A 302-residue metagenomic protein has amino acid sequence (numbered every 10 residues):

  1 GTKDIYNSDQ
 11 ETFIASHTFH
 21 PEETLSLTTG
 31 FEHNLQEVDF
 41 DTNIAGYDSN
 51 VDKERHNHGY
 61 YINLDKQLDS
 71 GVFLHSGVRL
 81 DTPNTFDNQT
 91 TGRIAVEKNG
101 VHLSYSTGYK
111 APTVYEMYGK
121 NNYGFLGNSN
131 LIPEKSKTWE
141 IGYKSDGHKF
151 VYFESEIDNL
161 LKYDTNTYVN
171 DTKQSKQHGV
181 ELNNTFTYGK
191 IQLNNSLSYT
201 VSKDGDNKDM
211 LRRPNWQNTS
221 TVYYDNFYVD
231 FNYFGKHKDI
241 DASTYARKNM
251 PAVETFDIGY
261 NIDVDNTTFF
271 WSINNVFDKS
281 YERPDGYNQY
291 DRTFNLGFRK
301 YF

Functional and structural regions predicted by a protein language model:
G1, Q10, N34-V38, D81-T85 (+7 more regions): Structural signature of outer-membrane beta-barrel domains
G1-E97, V101, G147-F153, N184-T187 (+1 more regions): Face-selective signature of the C-terminal outer-membrane beta-barrel domain
G1-I5, D39-D48, F86-G92, V114-N122 (+5 more regions): Outer-membrane beta-barrel translocator domains and adjoining extracellular loop/strand segments of Gram-negative
Y6-S8, N84-T85, N99-D158, D164-Y188 (+2 more regions): Outer-membrane beta-barrel signature, preferentially recognizing the C-terminal barrel domain of Gram-negative
D9-A15, H58-I62, V78, T90-I94 (+7 more regions): Hydrophobic, lipid-facing positions within transmembrane beta-strands of outer-membrane proteins
E23, L27, Q67-L74, D146-I157 (+5 more regions): Gram-negative outer-membrane beta-barrel transporters
E54, D81-R93, N99-G100, G108 (+5 more regions): Solvent-exposed loop/turn segments connecting transmembrane beta-strands in outer-membrane beta-barrel proteins
V276, N288-N295: Subset of outer-membrane beta-barrel
